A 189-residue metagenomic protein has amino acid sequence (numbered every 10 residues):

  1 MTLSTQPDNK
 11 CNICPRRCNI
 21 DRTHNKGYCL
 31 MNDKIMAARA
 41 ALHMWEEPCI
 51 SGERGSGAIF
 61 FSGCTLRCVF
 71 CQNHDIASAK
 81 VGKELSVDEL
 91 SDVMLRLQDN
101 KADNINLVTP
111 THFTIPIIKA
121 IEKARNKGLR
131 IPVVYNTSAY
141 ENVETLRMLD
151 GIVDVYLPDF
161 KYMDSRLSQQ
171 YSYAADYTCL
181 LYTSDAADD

Functional and structural regions predicted by a protein language model:
M1-T5, P15-N19, R54-I59: Short, intrinsically disordered, charge-biased short linear motifs at domain edges
D8-C11, P15, K26, A58-F61 (+1 more regions): Residues immediately within or flanking Cys/His clusters that coordinate Zn2+ in small zinc-binding modules
N19, Y28-L30: Sequence contexts marking disulfide-bonded cysteines in secreted/extracellular proteins
D21-H24, A79-K80: Short Cys/His-rich "knuckle" micro-motifs
L30-V153, S165: Conserved Radical SAM active-site core
N142-M148, D159, D164-L180: A contiguous pocket-lining binding segment that forms or flanks enzyme active sites
Y182-D189: Conserved small/polar residues in nucleotide/adenosyl-binding loops
